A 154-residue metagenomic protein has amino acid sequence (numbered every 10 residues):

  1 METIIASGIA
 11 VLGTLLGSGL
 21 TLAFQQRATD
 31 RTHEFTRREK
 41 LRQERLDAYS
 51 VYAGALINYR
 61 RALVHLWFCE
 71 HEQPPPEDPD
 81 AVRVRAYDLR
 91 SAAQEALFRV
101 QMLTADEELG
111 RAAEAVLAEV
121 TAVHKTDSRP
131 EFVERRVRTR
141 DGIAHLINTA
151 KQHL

Functional and structural regions predicted by a protein language model:
M1-V11: Feature marks short, highly hydrophobic, charge-poor N-terminal signal-anchor/signal peptide-like helices that anchor
A10, T14-T21: Acidic, low-complexity proline/glycine-rich segments
G19-L154: Conserved non-transmembrane functional hotspots
